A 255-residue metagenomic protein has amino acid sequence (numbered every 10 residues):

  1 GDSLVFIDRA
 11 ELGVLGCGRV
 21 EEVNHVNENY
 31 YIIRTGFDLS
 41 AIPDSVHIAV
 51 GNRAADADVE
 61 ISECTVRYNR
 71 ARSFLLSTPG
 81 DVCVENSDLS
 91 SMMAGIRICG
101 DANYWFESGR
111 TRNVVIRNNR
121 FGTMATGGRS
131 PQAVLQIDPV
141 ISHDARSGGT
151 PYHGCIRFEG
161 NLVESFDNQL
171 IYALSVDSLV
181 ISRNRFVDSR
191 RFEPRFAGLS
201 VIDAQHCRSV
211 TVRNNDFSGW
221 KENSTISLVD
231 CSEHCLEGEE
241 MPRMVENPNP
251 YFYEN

Functional and structural regions predicted by a protein language model:
G1-V26: Ser/Thr/Gly-rich low-complexity blocks that favor extended beta-strand/coil architectures
R19-D44: A generic structural motif
N24, N52-N103, E107-G109, G128: Right-handed parallel beta-helix
L39-R72, V140-G160, F166-Q169: Right-handed parallel beta-helix
A54, D58-V59, C64, S77 (+15 more regions): Solenoid scaffold repeats with emphasis on beta-solenoid/beta-helix
R70-S77, M92-C99, F121, A125-A133 (+4 more regions): Short glycine/acidic-rich loop motifs that flank beta-strands on beta-rich extracellular proteins
